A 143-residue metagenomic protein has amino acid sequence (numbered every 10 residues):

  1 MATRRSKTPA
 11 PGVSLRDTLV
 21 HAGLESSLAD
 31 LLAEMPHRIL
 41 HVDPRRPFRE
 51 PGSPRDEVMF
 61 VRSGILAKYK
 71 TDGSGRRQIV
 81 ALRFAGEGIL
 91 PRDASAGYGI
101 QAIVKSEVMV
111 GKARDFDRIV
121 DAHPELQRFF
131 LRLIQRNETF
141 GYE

Functional and structural regions predicted by a protein language model:
M1-E143: Cytosolic regulatory regions built on CNB/CRP/Popeye-like sensor folds
